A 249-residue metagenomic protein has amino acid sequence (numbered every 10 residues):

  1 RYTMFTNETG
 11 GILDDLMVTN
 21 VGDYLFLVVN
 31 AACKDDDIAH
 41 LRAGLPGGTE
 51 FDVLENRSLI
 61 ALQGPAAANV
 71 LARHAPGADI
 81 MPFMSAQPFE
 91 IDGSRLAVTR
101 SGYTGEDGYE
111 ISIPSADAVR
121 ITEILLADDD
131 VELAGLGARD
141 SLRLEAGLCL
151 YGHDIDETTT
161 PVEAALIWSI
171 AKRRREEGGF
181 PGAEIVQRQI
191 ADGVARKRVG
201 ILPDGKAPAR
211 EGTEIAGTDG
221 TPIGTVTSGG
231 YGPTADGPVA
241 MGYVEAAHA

Functional and structural regions predicted by a protein language model:
R1-T6, G11, L136: Acidic, proline/glycine-enriched N-terminal capping motif
G11-I12, A209: Short, basic and Ser/Thr-rich N-terminal targeting/leader segments
M17: Glycine-rich, Trp-frequent "lid" loop and neighboring beta-strands that shape and gate the flavin cofactor pocket
V21-A249: Conserved, structured C-terminal
